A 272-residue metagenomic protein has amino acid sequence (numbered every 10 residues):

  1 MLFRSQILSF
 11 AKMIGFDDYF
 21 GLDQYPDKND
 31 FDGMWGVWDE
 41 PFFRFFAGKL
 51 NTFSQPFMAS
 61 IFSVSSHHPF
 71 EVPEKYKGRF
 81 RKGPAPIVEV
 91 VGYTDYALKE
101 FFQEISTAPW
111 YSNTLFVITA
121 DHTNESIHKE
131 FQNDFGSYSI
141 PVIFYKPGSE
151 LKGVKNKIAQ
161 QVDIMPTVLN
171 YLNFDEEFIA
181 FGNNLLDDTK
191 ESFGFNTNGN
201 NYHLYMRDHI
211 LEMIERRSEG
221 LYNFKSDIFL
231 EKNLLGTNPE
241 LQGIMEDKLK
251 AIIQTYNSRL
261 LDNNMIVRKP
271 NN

Functional and structural regions predicted by a protein language model:
M1-A59, S63-R81, E89: Active-site-proximal alpha/beta segments of enzymes that process anionic O-linked groups
D27-D32, K82-G83, K146-K152, D187: Flexible glycine/proline-enriched surface loops and loop-helix/loop-strand junctions
G36-E40, A85-G92, K155-V162, I179: Soluble non-cytosolic domains of exported or imported proteins
F53-A59, W110-L115, G148-S149, Y205-H209: Loop/turn elements at helix/coil->beta-strand transitions in domains of secreted/extracellular proteins
M58-S60, V117-I118, I143-F144, G194: Structural recognition of the beta-strand scaffold that forms the well-ordered cores of secreted hydrolase catalytic
E71-G78, V88-Y111, S139-V142: Active-site neighborhood of glycoside hydrolase catalytic domains
Y93-Q132, L169-D175: Metal-dependent active-site segment of extracytoplasmic phospho-/sulfohydrolases and closely related
E150-N272: Membrane-interface soluble catalytic domains
